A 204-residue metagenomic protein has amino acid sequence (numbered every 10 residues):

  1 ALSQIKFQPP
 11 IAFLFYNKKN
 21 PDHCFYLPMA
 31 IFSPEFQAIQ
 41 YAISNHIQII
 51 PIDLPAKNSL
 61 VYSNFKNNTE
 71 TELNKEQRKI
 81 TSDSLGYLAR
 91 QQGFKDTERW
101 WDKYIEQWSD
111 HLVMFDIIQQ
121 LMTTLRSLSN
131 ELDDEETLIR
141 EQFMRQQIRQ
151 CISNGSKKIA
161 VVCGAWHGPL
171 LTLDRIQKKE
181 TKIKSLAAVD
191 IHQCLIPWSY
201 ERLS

Functional and structural regions predicted by a protein language model:
A1-S204: Compositional signal for N-terminal targeting/processing segments
